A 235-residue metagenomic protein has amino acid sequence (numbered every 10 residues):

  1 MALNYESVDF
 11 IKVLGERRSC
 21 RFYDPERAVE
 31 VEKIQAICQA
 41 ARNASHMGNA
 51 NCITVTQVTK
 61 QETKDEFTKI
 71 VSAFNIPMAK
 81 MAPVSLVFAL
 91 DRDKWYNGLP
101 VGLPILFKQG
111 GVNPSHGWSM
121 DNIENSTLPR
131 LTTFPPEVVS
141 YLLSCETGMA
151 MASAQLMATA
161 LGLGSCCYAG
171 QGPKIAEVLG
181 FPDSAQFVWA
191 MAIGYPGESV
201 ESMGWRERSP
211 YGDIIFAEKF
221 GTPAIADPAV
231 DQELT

Functional and structural regions predicted by a protein language model:
M1-T235: Acidic, surface-exposed loops and disordered segments
